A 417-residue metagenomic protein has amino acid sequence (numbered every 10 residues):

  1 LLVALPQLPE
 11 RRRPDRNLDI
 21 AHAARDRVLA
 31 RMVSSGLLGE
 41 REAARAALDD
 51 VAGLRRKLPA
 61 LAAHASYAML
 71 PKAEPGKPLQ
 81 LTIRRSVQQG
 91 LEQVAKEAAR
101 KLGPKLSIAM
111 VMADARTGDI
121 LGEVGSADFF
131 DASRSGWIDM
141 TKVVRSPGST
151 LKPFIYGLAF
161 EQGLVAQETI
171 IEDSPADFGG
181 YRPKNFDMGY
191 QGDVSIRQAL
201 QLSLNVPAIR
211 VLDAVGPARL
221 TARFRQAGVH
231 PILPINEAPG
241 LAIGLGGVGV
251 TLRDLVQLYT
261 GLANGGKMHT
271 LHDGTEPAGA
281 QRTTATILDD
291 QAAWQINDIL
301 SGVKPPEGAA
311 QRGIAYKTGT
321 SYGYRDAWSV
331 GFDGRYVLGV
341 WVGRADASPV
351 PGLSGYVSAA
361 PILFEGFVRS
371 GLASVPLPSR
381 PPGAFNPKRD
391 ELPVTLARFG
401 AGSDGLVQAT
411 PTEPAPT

Functional and structural regions predicted by a protein language model:
L1-Q89, K184, R225, V229-N236 (+2 more regions): Non-catalytic, structured segments within soluble enzyme domains
L5-P9, D15, A21, D50-V51 (+5 more regions): Active-site-proximal helix/loop microenvironment of the serine DD-peptidase/beta-lactamase transpeptidase fold
M32, L91, T117-G118, D139-I171 (+5 more regions): Active-site SXXK
R55-L70, R116, V165-L220, N264 (+2 more regions): Conserved catalytic neighborhood of penicillin-recognizing serine enzymes
M69, T82, G103-S133, A222-A227 (+1 more regions): A short, well-structured edge-of-sheet supersecondary motif
A73-L79, I83-D114, Q198-L200, D213: Beta-lactamase-like hydrolase cores
L81, H269-V330, S348-E365, R369: Conserved active-site loop region of the serine DD-peptidase/beta-lactamase
I314-T417: Soluble, non-transmembrane domains of envelope/secretory-pathway proteins that act on or interact with carbohydrate
